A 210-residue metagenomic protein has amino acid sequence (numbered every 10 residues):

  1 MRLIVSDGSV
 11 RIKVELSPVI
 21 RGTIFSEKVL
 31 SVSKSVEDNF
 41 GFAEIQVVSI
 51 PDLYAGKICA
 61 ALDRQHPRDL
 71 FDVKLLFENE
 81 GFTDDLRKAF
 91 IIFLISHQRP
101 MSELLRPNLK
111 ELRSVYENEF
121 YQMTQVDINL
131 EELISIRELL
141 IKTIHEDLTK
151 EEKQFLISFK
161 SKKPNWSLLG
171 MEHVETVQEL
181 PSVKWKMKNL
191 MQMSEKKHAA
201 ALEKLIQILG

Functional and structural regions predicted by a protein language model:
M1-G210: Structured mid-to-C-terminal alpha-helical surface segments
